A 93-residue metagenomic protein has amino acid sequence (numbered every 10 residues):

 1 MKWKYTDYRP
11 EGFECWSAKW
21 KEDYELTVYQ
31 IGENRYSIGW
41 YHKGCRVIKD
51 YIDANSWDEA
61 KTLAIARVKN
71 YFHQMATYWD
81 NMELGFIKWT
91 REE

Functional and structural regions predicted by a protein language model:
M1-K21, T77, N81-T90: Negatively charged, low-complexity tracts enriched in Asp/Glu with abundant Ser/Thr
K4-P10, L26, Q30-G32, K61-T62 (+2 more regions): Alpha-helical interaction segments
L26-I48: Short aromatic-glycine-(Arg/Gly/Cys) micro-motifs in beta-strand/loop hairpins
H42-E93: Mixed-charge, Lys/Arg-enriched low-complexity segments
